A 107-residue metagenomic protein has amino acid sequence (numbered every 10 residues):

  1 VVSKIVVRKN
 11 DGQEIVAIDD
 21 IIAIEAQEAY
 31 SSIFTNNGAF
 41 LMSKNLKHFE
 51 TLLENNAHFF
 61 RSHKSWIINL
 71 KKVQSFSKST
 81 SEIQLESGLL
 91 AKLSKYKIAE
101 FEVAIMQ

Functional and structural regions predicted by a protein language model:
V1-Q107: Basic, polyanion-interacting recognition surfaces, primarily in bacterial LytTR/OmpR-type DNA-binding effector domains
